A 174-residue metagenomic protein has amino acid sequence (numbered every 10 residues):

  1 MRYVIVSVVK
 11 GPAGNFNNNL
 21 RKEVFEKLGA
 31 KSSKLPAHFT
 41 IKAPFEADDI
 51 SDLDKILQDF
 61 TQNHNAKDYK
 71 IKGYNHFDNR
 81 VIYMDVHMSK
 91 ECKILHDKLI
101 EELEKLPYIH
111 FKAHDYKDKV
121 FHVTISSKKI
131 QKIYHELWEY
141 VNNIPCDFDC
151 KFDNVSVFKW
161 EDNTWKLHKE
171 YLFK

Functional and structural regions predicted by a protein language model:
M1-D68, S89-D149, K166-K174: Basic, often amphipathic N-terminal segments
N75-V81: Short, basic/glycine-rich phosphate-binding loops at helix/coil junctions that contact nucleotide phosphates
N79, D162-N163: Short strand-connecting beta-turns/loops that link adjacent beta-strands
M84: Short, structured beta-strand-loop surface elements
V157-W160: Short, exposed beta-strand-loop hairpins at the edges of beta-sheets in extracellular/periplasmic proteins
